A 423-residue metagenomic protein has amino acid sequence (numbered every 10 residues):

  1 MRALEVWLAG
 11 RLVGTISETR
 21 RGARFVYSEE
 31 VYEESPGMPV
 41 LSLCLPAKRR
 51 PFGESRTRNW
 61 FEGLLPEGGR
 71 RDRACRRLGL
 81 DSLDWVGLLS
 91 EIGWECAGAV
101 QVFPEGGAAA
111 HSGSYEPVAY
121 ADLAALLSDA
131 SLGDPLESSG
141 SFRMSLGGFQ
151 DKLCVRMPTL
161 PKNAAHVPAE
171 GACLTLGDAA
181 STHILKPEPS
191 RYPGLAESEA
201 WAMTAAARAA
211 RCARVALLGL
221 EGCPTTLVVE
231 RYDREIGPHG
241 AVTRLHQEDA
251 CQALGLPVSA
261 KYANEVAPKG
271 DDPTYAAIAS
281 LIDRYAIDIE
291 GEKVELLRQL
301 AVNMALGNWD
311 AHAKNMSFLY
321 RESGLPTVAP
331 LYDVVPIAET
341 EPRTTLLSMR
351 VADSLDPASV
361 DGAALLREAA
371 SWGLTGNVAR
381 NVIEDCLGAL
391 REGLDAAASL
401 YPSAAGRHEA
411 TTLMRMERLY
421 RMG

Functional and structural regions predicted by a protein language model:
M1-G423: Phosphate/dinucleotide-binding and metal-coordinating scaffold of catalytic cores in nucleotide-dependent enzymes
